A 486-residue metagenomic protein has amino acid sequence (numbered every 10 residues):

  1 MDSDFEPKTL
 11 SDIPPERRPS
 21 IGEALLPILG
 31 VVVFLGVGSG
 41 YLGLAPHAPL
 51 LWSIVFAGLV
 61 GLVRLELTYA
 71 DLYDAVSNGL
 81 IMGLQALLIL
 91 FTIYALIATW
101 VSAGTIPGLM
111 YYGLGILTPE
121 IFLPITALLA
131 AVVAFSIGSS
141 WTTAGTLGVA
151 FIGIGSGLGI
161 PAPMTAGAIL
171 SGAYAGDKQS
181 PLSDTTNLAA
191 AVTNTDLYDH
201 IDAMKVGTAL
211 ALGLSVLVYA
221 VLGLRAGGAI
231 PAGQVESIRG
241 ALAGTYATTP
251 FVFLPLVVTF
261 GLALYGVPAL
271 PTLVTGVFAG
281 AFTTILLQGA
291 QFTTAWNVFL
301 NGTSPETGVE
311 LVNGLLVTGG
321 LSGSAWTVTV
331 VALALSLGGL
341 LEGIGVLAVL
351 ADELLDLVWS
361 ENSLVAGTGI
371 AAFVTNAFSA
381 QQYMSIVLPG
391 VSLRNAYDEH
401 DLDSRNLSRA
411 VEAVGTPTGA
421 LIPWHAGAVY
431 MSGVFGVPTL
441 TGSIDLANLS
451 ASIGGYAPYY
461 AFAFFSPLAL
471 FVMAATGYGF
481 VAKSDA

Functional and structural regions predicted by a protein language model:
M1-L26, A70, G228-A243, A295-E310 (+1 more regions): Intrinsically disordered, low-complexity non-transmembrane regions of multi-pass membrane transporters
D2, K178-P181, A189-A241, S385 (+3 more regions): Juxtamembrane and boundary regions of transmembrane helices in multi-pass small-molecule transporters and channels
E16-S20, S39-L51, S77-I81, G113-T118 (+4 more regions): Interfacial loop-to-helix junctions that mark the boundaries of transmembrane helices in multi-pass membrane
G22-F34, L44-L65, L87-I93, P124 (+6 more regions): Hydrophobic mid-bilayer segments of alpha-helices in multi-pass membrane transport proteins, especially secondary
L44-H47, L51, D71-P107, E120 (+4 more regions): Core transmembrane alpha-helical segments of multi-pass membrane transporters/permeases
I81-A86, Y111-L128, S156-T165, T245-F253 (+5 more regions): Membrane-interfacial loop-to-helix junctions in multi-pass transporters
L90-I93, P119-A150, A334, L347-L350 (+1 more regions): Hydrophobic alpha-helical transmembrane segments of multi-pass integral membrane proteins, predominantly secondary
E120-V133, G159-A175, S363-N376, H400-A428 (+1 more regions): Alpha-helical transmembrane segments of multi-pass membrane proteins
